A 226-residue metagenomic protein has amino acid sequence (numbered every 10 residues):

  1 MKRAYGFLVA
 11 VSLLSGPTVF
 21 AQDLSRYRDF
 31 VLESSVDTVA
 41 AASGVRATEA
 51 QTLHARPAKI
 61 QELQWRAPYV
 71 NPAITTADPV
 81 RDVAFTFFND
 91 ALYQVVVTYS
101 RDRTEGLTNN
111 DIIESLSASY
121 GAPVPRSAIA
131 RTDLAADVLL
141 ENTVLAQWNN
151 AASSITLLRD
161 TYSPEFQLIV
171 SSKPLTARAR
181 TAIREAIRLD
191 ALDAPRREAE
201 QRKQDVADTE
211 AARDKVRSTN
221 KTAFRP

Functional and structural regions predicted by a protein language model:
M1-A4: Positively charged n-region of N-terminal signal peptides that target proteins for export
G6, Q22-L24, A84: Short, functionally important structural connectors and interaction interfaces within domains
G6-G16: Bacterial N-terminal signal peptides
S12, T76, T86-F88, D137-L139 (+1 more regions): Sterically constrained small-residue positions within well-ordered secondary structures of folded domains
P17-A21: Sec/Tat signal peptide C-region and signal peptidase I cleavage site
Q22-P57, Y99-P226: Non-cytosolic coordination micro-motifs
I60-L107: Mid-chain, structured segments of secreted extracytoplasmic proteins
